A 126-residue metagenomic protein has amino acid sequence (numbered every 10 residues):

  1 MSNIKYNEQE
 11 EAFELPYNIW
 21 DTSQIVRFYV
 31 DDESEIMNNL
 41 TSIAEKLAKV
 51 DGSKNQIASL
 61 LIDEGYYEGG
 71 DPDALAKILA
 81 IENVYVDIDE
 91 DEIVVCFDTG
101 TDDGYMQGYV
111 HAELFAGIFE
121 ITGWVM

Functional and structural regions predicted by a protein language model:
M1-E68: Long, contiguous N-terminal structural blocks used for assembly/anchoring
M1-Y17, A76-K77, Y85-M126: Acidic, proline/glycine-rich low-complexity IDRs
E33-N38, D71, I93, L114-A116: General structural signal for secondary-structure boundaries
E45-Y105: Amphipathic protein-protein interaction modules
